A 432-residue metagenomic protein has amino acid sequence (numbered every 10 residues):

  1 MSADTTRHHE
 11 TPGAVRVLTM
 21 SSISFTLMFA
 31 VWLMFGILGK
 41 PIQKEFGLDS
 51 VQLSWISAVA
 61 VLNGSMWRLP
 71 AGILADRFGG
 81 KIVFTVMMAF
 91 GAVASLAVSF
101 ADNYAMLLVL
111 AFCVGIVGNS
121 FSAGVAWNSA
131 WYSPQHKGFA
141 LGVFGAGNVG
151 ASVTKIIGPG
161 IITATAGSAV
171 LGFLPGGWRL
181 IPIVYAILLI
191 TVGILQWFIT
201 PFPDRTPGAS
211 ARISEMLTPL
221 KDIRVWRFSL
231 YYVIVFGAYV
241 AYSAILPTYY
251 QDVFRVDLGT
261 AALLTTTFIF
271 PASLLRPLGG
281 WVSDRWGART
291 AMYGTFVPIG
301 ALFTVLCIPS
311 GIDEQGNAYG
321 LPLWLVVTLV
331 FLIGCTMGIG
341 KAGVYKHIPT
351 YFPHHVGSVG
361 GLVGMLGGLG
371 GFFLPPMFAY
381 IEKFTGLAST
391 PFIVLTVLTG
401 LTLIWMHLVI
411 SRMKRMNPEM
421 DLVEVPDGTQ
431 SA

Functional and structural regions predicted by a protein language model:
F35-G39, I223-L274, Y345: Extracytoplasmic gate region of multi-pass secondary transporters
A58-G72, T266-G279: Central cavity-lining transmembrane alpha-helices of secondary-active solute carriers, predominantly the Major
M66-Y104: Conserved MFS/SLC helix-loop-helix module at the cytosolic interface between two early adjacent transmembrane helices
L110-G147: Cytoplasmic helix-loop-helix junction between adjacent transmembrane helices in 12-TM secondary transporters
G138-T163, G364-L374: Glycine-rich segments within core transmembrane alpha-helices of 12-TM secondary carriers
T163, A186-T206, T402-I410: C-terminal membrane-cytosol helix-exit motif in multi-pass small-molecule transporters
R289-V344: C-terminal transmembrane helical hairpin of 12-TM major facilitator-type secondary transporters
